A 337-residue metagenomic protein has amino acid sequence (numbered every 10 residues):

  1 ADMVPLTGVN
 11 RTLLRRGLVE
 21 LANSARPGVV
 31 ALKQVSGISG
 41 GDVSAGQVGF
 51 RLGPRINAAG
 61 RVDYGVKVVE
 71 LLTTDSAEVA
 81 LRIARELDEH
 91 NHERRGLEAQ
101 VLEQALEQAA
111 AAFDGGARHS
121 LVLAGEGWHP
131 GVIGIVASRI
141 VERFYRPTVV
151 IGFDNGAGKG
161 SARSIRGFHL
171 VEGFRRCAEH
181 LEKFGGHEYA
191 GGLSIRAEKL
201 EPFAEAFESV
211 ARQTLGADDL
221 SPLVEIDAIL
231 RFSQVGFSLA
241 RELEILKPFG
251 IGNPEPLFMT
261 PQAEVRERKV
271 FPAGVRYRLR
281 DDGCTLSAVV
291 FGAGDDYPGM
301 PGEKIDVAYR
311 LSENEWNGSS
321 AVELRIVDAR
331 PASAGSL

Functional and structural regions predicted by a protein language model:
A1-K199, I229, K269-F271: Hydrophobic helix-and-loop "lid/oligomerization" segment in the mid-to-C-terminal part of catalytic domains
V79-R85, E89-L123, F168, R175-L337: Mid-to-C-terminal polyanion-binding domains and interfaces
